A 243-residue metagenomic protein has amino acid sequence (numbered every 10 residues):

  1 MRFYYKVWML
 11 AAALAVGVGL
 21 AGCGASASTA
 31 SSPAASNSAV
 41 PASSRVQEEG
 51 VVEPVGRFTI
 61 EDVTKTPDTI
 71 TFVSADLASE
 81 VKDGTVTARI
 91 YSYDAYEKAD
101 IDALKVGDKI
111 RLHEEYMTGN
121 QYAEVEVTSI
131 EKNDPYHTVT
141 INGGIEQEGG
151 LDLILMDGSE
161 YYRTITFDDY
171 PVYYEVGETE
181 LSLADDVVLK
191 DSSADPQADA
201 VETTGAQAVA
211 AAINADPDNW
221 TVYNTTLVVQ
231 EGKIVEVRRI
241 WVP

Functional and structural regions predicted by a protein language model:
M1-L10: Bacterial N-terminal signal peptides that target proteins for export
L14-A15: Repetitive helical segments and hydrophobic/amphipathic motifs
V18-G22: C-terminal motif of bacterial Sec signal peptides marking the signal peptidase cleavage site
C23-E48: Short, low-complexity, disordered segments immediately C-terminal to signal peptides in bacterial exported proteins
A39-P243: Solvent-exposed hydroxyl-ligand-binding patches built from regularly spaced Ser/Thr and small hydrophobics
